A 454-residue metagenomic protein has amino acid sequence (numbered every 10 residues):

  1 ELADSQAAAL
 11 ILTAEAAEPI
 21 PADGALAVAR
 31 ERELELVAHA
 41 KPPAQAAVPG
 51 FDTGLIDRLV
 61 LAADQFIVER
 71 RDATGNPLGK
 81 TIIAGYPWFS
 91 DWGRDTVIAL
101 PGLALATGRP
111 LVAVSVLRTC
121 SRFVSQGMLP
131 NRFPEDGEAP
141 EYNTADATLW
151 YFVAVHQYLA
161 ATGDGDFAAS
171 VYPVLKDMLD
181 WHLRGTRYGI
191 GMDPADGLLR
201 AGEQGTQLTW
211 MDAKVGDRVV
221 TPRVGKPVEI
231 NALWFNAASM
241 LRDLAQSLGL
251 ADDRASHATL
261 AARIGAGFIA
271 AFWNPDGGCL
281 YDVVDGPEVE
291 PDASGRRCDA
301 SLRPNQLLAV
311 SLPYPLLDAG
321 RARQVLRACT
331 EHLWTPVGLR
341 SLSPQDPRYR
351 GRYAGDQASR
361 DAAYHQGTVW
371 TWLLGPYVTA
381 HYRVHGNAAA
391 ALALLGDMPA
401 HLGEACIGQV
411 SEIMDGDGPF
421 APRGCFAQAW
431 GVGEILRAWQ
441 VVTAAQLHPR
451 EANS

Functional and structural regions predicted by a protein language model:
E1, G79-T96, E135-T148, G216-A232 (+4 more regions): Solvent-exposed loop and edge beta-strand segments that line ligand/cofactor-binding and catalytic clefts
E1-F89, G165-F167, K176-R187, A245-S247 (+3 more regions): Acidic/polar, glycine-enriched structural segments that form the non-catalytic walls/loops of the carbohydrate-binding
L2, S90-T96, L100-T209, A213 (+6 more regions): Aromatic-rich carbohydrate-recognition surfaces in CAZymes
A3, A7, A251-T259, R263-F268 (+5 more regions): Beta-rich accessory regions
A22-A27, A113-R118, S247, D253-H257 (+4 more regions): Composition- and surface-driven signal marking solvent-exposed, interaction-prone regions in large proteins
L61-D72, R118-Q126, A400-I407: Glycine-rich, acidic and aromatic/proline-enriched surface loops and short helix-turn segments that act as binding
N131, L183, R187-D196, R200 (+2 more regions): Catalytic cores of carbohydrate-active enzymes
L326, T330, A354, D361 (+5 more regions): Generic hydrophobic alpha-helical scaffold/packing signal
